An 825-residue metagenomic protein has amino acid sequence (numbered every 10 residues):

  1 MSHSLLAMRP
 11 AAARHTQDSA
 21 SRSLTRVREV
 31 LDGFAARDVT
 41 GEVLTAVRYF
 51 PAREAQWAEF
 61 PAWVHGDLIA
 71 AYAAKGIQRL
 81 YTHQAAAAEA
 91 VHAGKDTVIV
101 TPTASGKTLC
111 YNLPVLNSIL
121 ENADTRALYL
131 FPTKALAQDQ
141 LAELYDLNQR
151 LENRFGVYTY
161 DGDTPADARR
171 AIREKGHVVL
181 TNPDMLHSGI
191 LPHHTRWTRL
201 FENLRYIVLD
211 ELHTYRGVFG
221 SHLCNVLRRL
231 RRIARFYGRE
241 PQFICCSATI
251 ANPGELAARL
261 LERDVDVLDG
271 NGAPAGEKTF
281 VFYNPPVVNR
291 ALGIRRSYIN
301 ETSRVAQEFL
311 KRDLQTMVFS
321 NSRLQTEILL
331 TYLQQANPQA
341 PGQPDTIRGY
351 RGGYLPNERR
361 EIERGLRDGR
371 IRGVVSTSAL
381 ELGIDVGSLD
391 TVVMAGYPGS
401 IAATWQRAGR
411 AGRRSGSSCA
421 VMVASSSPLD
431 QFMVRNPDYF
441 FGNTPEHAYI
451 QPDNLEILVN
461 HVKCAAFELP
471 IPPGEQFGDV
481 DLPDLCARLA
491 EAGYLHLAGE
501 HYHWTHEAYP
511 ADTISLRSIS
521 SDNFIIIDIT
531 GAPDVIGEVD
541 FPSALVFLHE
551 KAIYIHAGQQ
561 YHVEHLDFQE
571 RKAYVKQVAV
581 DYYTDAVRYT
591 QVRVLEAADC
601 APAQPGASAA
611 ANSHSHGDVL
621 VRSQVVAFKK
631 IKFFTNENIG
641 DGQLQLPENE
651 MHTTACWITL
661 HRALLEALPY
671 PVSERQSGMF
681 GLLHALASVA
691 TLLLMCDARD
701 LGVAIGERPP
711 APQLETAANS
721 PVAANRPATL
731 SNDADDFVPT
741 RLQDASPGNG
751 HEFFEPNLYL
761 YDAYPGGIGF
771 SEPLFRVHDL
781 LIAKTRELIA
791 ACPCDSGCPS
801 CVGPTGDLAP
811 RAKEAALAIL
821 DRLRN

Functional and structural regions predicted by a protein language model:
H3-A11, H15-Q56: Intrinsically disordered, low-complexity accessory regions that flank the conserved helicase/ATPase core of eukaryotic
S4-S21, L223, Q604-S608, Q713-V738 (+1 more regions): Intrinsically disordered, low-complexity terminal tails and inter-domain linkers enriched for S/T/G/P/D/E
A12-R14, Y81, S322, T740: Intrinsic low-complexity/disordered segments
G33-K75, R79-T82, A86, H92-V98 (+5 more regions): Helicase motor core with emphasis on the C-terminal RecA-like subdomain
S417-A420, S426-N443, H461-P473, L482 (+5 more regions): Extended Lys/Arg-rich polyanion-binding regions
C792, G797-C801: Short cysteine clusters
P804: Cys/His-rich metal-chelating microdomains
N825: Metal-cofactor-dependent catalytic cores
